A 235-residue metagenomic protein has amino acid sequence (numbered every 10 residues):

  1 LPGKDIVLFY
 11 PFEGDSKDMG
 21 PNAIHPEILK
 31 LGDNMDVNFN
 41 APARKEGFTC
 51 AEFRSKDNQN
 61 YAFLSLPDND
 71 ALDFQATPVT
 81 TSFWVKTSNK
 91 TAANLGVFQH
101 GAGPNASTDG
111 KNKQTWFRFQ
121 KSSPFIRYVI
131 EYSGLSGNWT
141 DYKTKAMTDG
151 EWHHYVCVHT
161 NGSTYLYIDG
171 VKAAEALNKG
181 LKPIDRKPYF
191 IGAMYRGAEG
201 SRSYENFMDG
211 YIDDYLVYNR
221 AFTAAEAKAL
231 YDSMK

Functional and structural regions predicted by a protein language model:
L1, F53-V79, W139-A146: Short surface loop/edge beta-strand patches of beta-sandwich-type extracellular domains that form ligand-contact sites
L1-Q59, S107, A174, I184 (+1 more regions): Extracytoplasmic low-complexity segments
V7-S16, V79-N89, H154, S203-M234: Extracellular, beta-strand-rich glycan-interacting domains
F12-M19, D57-N58, K86-A92, Y132-L135 (+4 more regions): Acidic glycine-/aspartate-rich tracts in secreted/extracellular proteins
L95-V129, K182: Glycan-recognition/cleft segments
Y128-H154, R202: Short, aromatic/His-centered strand-loop micro-motif at the edge of beta-sheets
E151-Y165: Localized edge beta-strand/strand-to-loop motifs within extracellular or lumenal beta-rich domains
A176-Y211: Flexible glycan-contacting loops in extracellular carbohydrate-active proteins
